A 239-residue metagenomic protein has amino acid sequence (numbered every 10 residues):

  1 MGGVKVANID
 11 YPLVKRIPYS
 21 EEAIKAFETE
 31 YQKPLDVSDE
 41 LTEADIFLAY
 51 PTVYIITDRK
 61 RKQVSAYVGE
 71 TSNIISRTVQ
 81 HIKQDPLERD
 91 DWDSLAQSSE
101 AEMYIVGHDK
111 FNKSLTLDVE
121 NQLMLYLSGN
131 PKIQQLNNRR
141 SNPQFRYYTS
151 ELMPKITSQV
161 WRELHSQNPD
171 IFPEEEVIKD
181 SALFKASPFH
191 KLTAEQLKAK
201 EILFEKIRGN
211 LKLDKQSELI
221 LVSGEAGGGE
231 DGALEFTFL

Functional and structural regions predicted by a protein language model:
M1-S76, Q80, S114: GIY-YIG nuclease catalytic motif and its immediate N-terminal context
P51, K60, R146-M153, F189: Non-catalytic accessory segments flanking enzymatic or RNA/DNA-binding domains
I74-L125: Conserved short loop/helix modules at catalytic or binding sites in compact beta-alpha or helix-hairpin-helix contexts
L117, N121-I178: Interdomain "pre-motor" coupling segment immediately N-terminal to P-loop NTPase/helicase cores
E174-E195: Conserved adenine-nucleotide phosphate-binding loops and their immediately adjacent elements
P188-E218: N-terminal pre-P-loop "Q-motif" helix
L219-G229: Walker A/P-loop nucleotide-binding motif
A233, T237: Hydrophobic positions on the alpha1 helix immediately C-terminal to the Walker A/P-loop
